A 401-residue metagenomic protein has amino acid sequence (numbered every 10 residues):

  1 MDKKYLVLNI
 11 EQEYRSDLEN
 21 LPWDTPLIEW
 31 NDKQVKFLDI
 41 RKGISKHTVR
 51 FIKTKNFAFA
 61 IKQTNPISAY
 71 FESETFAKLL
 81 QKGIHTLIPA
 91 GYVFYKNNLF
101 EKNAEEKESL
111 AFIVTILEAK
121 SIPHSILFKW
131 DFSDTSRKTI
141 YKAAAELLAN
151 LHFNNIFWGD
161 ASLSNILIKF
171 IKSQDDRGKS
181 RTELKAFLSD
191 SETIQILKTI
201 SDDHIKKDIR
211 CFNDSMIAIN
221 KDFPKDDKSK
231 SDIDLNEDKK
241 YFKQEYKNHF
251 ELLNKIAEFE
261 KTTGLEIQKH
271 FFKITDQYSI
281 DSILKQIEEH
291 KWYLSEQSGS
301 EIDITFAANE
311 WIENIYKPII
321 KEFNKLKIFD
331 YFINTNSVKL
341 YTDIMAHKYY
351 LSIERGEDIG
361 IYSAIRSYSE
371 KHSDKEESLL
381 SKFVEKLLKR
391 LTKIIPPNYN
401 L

Functional and structural regions predicted by a protein language model:
D2-L27: A short, basic N-terminal segment
E19-S125, W130-D134, E146-N154, G264 (+3 more regions): Conserved ATP-binding subdomain of kinase catalytic cores across diverse folds
L99-K107, D176-R181, D203: Short glycine-biased active-site loop of nucleotidyltransferases that positions the nucleotide triphosphate and helps
F153-L163: Catalytic-loop of the protein kinase fold
N165-L188: Conserved protein kinase catalytic/activation segment
S180-A257: C-lobe/activation-segment region of protein kinase-like
N236-K255, Q277, E288, I333 (+1 more regions): Catalytic cores of glycan-processing enzymes that make or break glycosidic bonds
